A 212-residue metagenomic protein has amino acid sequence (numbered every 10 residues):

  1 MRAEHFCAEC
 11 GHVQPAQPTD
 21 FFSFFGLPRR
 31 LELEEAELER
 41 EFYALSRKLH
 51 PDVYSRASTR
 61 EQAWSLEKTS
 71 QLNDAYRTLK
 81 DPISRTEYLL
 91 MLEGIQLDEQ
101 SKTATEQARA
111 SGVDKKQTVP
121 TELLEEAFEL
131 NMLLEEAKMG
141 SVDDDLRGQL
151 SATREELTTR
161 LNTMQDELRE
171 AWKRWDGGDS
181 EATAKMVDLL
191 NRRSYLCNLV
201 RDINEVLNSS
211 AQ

Functional and structural regions predicted by a protein language model:
M1-Q212: C-terminal accessory/regulatory regions appended to core domains
